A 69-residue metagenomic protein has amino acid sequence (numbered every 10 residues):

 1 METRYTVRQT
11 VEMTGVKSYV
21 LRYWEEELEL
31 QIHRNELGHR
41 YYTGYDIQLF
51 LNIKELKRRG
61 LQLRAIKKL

Functional and structural regions predicted by a protein language model:
M1-K68: Basic helix-turn-helix/winged-helix DNA-binding cores and closely related short helical interaction motifs
